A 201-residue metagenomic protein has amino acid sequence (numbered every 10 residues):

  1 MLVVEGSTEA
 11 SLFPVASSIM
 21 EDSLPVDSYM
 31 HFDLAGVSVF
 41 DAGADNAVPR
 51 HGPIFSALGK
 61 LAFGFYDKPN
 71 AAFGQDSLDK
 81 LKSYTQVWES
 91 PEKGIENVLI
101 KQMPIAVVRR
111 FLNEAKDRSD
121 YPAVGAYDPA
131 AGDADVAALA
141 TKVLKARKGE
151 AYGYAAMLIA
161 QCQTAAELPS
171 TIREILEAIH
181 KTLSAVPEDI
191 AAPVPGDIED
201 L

Functional and structural regions predicted by a protein language model:
M1-V3, S7-L201: Acidic, Mg2+-coordinating catalytic modules of nucleic-acid enzymes
